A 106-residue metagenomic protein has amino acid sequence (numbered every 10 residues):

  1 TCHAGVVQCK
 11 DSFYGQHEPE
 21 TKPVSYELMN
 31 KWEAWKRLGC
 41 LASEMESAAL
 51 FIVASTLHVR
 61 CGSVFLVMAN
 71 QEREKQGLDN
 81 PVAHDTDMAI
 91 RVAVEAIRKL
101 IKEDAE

Functional and structural regions predicted by a protein language model:
T1-E106: Glycine-rich phosphate- or other oxyanion-binding loops that anchor nucleotides, phosphorylated ligands
